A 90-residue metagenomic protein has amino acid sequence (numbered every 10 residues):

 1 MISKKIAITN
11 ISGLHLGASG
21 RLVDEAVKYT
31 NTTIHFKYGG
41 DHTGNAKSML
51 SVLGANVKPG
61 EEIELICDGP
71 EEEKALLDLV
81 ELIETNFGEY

Functional and structural regions predicted by a protein language model:
M1-K5, E62-E64: Intrinsic-disorder/low-complexity, polar/charged segments enriched in Ser/Thr/Lys/Arg/Asp/Glu/Gln
I2-K4, E25-A26, E84: A broadly tuned "polar low-complexity/structure-edge" signature
A7-S51, A55: Compact, glycine-rich, soluble single-domain proteins
G54-Y90: C-terminal structural segments of small proteins and small subunits
